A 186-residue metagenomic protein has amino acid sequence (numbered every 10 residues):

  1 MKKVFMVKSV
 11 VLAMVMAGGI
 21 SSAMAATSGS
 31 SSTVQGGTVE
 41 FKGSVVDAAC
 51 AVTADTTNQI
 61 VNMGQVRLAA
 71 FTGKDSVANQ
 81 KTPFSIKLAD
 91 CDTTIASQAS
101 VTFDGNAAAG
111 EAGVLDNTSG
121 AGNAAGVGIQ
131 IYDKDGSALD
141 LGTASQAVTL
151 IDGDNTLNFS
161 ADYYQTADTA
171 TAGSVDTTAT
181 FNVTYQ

Functional and structural regions predicted by a protein language model:
K2-S9, S21-Q186: Mature extracellular/passenger domains of Gram-negative fimbrial/pilin and adhesin proteins
V11-G19: Bacterial N-terminal signal peptides
